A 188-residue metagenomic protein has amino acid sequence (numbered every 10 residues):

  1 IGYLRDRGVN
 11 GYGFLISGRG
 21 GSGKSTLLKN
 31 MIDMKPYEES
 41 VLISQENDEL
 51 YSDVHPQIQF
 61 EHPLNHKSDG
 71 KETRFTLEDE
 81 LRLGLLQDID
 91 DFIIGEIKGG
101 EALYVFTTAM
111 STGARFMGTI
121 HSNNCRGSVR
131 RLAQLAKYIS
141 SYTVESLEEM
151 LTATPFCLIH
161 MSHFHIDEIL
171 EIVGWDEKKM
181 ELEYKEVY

Functional and structural regions predicted by a protein language model:
I1-V9: Pre-Walker A adenine-sensing motif
G11-S17, D33-T152, H160: Switch/coupling sub-region of P-loop NTPases
G21: Walker A (P-loop) phosphate-binding loop of P-loop NTPases
K24: Conserved lysine of the Walker
L27, M31: Hydrophobic positions on the alpha1 helix immediately C-terminal to the Walker A/P-loop
T152-Y188: Conserved P-loop NTPase
